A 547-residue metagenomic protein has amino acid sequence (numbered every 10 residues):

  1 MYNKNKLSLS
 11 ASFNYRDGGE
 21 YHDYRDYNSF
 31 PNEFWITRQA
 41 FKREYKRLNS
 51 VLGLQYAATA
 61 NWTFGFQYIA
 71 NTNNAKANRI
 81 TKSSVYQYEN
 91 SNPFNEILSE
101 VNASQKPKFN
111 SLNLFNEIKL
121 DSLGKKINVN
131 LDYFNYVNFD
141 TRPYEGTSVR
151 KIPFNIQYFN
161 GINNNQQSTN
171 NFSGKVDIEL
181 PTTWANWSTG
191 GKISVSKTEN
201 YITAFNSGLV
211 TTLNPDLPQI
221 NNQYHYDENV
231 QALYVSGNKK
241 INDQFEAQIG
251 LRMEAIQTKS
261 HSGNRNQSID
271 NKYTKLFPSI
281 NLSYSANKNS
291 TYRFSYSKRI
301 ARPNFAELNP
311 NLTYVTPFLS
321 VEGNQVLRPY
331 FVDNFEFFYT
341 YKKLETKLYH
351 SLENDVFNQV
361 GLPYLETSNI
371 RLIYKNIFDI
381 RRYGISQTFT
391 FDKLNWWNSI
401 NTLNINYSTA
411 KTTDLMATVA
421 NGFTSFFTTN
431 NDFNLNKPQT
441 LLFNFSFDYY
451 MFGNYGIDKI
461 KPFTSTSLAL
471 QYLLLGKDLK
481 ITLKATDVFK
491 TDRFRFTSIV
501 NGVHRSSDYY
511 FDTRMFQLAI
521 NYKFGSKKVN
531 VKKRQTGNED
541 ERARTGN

Functional and structural regions predicted by a protein language model:
K4, Y15-G19, A70-K76, I118-L120 (+13 more regions): Transmembrane beta-strands of outer-membrane beta-barrel pores
K6-L9, G19, N61-F64, S122-I127 (+9 more regions): Repeated loop/turn-to-beta-strand initiation elements of outer-membrane beta-barrel proteins
R16-N28, F34-T37, E44-G53, A57 (+10 more regions): Surface-exposed extracellular loop regions of Gram-negative outer-membrane beta-barrel proteins
D17-N49, Q55-A57, N61-I127, Y133-S168 (+7 more regions): Flexible loop and strand-edge segments within Gram-negative outer membrane beta-barrel domains
R38, N171-K175, D216-N222, N334 (+2 more regions): Outer membrane beta-barrel strand-and-loop segments of large Gram-negative receptors, especially TonB-dependent
S188-S290: Signature of Gram-negative outer-membrane beta-barrel scaffolds
N222-E228, N271, I300-N354, I370-G384 (+2 more regions): Outer-membrane beta-barrel signature, preferentially recognizing the C-terminal barrel domain of Gram-negative
N421-N547: Conserved C-terminal beta-signal and adjacent last beta-strands/turns of outer-membrane beta-barrel proteins
